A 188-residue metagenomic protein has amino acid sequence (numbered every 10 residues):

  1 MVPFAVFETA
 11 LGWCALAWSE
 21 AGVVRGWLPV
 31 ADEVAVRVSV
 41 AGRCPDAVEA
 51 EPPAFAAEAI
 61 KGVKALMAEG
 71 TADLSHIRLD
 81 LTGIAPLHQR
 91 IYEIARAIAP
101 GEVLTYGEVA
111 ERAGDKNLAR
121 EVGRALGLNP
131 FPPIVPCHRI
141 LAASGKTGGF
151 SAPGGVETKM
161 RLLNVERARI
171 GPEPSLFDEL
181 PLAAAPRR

Functional and structural regions predicted by a protein language model:
M1-N117, V165-R188: Basic nucleic-acid-binding alpha-helical/helix-turn surface characteristic of O6-alkylguanine DNA
N117-R161: Short glycine/serine-rich loop segments
